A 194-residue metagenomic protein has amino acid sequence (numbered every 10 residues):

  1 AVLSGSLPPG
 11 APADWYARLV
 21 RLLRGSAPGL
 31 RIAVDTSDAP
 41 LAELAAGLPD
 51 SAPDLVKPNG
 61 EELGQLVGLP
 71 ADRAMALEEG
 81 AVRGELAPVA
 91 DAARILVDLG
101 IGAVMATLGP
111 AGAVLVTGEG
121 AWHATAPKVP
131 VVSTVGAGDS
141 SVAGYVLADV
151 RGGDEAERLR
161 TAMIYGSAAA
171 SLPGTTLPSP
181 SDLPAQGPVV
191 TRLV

Functional and structural regions predicted by a protein language model:
V2-R83: Conserved beta-alpha-beta core of the PfkB/ribokinase-like small-molecule kinase fold
G29, A46, L69-V194: Conserved phosphate-binding/catalytic region of the ribokinase-like
